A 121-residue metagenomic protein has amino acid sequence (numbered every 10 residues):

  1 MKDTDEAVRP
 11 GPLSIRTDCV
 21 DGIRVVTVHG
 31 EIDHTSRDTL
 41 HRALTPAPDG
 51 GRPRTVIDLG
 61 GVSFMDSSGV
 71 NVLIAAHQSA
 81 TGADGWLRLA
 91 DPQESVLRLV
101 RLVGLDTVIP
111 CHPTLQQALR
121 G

Functional and structural regions predicted by a protein language model:
K2-R42: STAS-typified acidic loop motif
V20-D21, G60, Q116: Conserved catalytic submotifs in the C-terminal HATPase_c
G22, L105-V108, T114: Glycine-centered tight turns that cap/initiate beta-strands
E31-I109: Amphipathic alpha-helical interaction surfaces in cytosolic regulatory modules
P113-G121: A charged, well-structured terminal subsegment
